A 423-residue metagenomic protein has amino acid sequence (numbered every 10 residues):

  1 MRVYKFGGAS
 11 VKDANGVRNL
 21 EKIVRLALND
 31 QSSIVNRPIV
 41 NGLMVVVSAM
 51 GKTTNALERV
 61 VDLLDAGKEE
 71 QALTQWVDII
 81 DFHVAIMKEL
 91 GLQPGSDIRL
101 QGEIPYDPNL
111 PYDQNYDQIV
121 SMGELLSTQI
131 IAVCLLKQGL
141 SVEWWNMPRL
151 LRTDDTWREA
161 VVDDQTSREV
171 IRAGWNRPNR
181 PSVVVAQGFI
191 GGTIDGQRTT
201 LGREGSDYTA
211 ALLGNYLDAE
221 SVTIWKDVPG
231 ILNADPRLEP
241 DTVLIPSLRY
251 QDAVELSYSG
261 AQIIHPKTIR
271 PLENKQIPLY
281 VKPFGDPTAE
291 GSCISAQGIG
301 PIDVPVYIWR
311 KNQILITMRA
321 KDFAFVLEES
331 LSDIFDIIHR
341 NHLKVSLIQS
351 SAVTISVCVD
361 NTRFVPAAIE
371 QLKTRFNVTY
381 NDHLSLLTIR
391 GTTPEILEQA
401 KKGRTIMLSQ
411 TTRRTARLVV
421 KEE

Functional and structural regions predicted by a protein language model:
M1-I264, I269, K421: Nucleotide/pyrophosphate-binding catalytic subdomain
A49-G51, V228-G230, P283-T288, G298 (+1 more regions): Glycine-rich beta-alpha junction loops
L140, I277, L343: Short phosphate-binding/catalytic loops that engage adenosine nucleotides
R177-T193, L256-Y280, T317-L331, N381-K402: Electropositive, surface-exposed helix/loop patches at the edges of structured domains that serve as adaptable
S221-W225, L279-V281, S346: Short hydrophobic alpha-helical runs that function as membrane-insertion/retention elements
S247-S295, G300-I302, K311: A conserved active-site cap/scaffold subdomain adjacent to cofactor or substrate pockets
E290-E423: A conserved regulatory-domain signal marking ACT and ACT-like small-molecule sensing domains and adjacent regulatory
